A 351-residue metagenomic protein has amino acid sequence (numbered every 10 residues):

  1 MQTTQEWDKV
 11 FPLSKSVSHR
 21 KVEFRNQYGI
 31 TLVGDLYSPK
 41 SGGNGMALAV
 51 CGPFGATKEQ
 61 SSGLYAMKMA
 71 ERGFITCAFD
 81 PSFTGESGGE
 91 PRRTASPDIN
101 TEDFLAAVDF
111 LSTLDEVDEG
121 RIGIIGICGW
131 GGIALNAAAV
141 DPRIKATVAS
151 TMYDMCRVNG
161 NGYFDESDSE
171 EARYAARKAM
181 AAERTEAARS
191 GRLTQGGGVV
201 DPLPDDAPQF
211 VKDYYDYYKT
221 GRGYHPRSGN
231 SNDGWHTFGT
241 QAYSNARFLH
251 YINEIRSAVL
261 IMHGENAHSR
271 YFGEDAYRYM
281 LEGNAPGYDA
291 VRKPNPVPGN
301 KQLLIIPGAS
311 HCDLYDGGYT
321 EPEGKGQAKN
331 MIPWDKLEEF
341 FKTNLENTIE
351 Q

Functional and structural regions predicted by a protein language model:
Q2-G42, G324-Q327: N-terminal cap/lid segment of alpha/beta-hydrolase-fold proteins
G55-M67, P81, G273: The serine-hydrolase catalytic nucleophile loop
T57-K58, T84-E119, P322-P333: Catalytic nucleophile-loop/oxyanion-hole region of alpha/beta-hydrolase and closely related hydrolase-like folds
K68-G88: Conserved alpha/beta-hydrolase
E116-C128: Alpha/beta-hydrolase fold nucleophile elbow
L135-T220: Alpha/beta-hydrolase-fold enzymes
I255, I261-H263: Short beta-strand/loop motif that positions the catalytic acidic residue of the alpha/beta-hydrolase fold
A309, G318-Q351: Catalytic active-site module of serine/aspartate enzymes centered on a nucleophile-bearing elbow/loop
